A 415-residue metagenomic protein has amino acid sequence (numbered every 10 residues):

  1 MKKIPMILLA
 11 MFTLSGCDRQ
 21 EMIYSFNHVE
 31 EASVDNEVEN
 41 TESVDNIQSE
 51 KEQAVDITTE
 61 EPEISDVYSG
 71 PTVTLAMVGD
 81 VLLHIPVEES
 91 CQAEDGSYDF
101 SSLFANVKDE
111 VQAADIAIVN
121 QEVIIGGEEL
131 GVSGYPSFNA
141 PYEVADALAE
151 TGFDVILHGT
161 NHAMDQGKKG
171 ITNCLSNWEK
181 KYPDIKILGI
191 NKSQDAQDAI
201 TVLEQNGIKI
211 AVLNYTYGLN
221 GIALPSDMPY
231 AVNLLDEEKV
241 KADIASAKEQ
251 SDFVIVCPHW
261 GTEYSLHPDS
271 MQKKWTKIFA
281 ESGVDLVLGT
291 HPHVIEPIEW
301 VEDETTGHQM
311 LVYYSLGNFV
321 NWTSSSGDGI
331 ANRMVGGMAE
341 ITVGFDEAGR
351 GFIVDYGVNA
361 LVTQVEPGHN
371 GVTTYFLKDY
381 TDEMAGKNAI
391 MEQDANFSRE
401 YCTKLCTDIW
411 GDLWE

Functional and structural regions predicted by a protein language model:
M1-I4, L8: Positively charged n-region of N-terminal signal peptides that target proteins for export
L8-L9, E366: A periodicity- and composition-biased signal for non-globular, repetitive helical segments
L9-A10, C91: Enrichment for repetitive, rod-forming helical segments
A10, V38, V55-D56: Low-complexity intrinsically disordered segments
T13-G16: C-terminal motif of bacterial Sec signal peptides marking the signal peptidase cleavage site
D18-E30, V44-E415: Acidic, metal/ion-coordinating pockets
S33: Terminal recognition/anchoring or ligand-binding modules at protein termini
